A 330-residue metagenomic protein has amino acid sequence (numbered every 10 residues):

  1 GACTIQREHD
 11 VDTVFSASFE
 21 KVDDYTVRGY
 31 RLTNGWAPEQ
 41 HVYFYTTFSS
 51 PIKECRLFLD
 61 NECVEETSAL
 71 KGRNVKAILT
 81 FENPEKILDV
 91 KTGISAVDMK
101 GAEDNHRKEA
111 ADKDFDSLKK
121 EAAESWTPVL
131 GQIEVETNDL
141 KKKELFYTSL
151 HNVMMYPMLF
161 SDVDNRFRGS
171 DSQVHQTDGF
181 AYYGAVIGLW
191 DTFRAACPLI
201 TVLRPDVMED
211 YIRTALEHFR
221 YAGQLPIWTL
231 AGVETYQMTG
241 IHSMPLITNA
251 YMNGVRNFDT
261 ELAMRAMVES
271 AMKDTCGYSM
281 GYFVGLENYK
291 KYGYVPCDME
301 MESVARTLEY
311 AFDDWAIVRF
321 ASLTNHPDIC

Functional and structural regions predicted by a protein language model:
G1-A2, V11-D12, L70-G72, E136-D139 (+5 more regions): A conserved hydrophobic secondary-structure block that centers on an alpha-helix together with its immediately flanking
G1-G184, E217: Beta-sandwich/jelly-roll carbohydrate-recognition scaffolds of carbohydrate-active enzymes
G1-I5, T148-D162, A185-E209, T248-G254 (+1 more regions): Alpha-helical support elements that line or immediately flank enzyme active sites and cofactor-binding pockets
S117, E121, S125, K141-T148 (+7 more regions): Extracytoplasmic/secreted proteins, especially bacterial periplasmic and envelope-associated proteins
I133-T137, V163-A185, W228-E234, S279-R306 (+2 more regions): Active-site-adjacent structural elements in folded domains
K141-K142, Y182-D191, T235-S243, R306-Y310: Secondary-structure capping and boundary motifs in well-ordered enzyme cores
E144-M158, D162, R220, V233 (+4 more regions): Active-site acid/base region of carbohydrate-active enzymes
Q173-D178, E217-I227, E269-G277: Short, mixed-charge aromatic SLiMs
